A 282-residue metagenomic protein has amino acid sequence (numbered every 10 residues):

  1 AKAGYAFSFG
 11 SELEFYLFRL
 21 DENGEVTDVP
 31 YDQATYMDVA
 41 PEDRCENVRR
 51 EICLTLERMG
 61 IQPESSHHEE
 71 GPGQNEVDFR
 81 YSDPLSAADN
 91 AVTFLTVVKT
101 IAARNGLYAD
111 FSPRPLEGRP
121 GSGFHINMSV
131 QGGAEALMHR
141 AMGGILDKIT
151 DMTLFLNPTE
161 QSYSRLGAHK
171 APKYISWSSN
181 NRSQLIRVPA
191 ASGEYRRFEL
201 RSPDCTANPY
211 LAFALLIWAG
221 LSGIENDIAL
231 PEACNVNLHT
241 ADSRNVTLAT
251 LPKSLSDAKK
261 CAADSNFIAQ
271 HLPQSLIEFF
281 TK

Functional and structural regions predicted by a protein language model:
A1-K282: Glycine-rich, acidic/polar active-site loops that bind/position phosphate-bearing ligands
